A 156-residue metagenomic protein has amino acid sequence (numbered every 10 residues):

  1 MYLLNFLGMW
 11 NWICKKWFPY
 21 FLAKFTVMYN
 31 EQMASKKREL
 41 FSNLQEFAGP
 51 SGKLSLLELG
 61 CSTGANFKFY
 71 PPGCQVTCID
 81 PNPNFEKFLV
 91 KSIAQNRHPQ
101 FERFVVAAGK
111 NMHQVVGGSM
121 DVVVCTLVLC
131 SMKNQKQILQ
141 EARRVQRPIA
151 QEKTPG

Functional and structural regions predicted by a protein language model:
M1-A23, M33-N43: N-terminal, positively charged/glycine-rich alpha-helical extensions of SAM-dependent methyltransferases
M28-S55, A65-F69: Conserved alpha-helix/loop element of class I SAM-dependent methyltransferases that forms part of the SAM/SAH-binding
S55-M112: Class I SAM-dependent methyltransferase SAM/SAH-binding core
K110-V123: A short acidic, Gly/Pro-enriched loop at the edge of an enzyme's catalytic core that lines a small-molecule cofactor
D121-N134: A short SAM/SAH-binding and catalytic strip from SAM-dependent methyltransferases
K136-Q151: A short glycine-rich, Lys/Arg-flanked "PGG" loop and its adjoining helix->strand segment in the class I
T154-G156: Acidic carboxylate diad motif detector
